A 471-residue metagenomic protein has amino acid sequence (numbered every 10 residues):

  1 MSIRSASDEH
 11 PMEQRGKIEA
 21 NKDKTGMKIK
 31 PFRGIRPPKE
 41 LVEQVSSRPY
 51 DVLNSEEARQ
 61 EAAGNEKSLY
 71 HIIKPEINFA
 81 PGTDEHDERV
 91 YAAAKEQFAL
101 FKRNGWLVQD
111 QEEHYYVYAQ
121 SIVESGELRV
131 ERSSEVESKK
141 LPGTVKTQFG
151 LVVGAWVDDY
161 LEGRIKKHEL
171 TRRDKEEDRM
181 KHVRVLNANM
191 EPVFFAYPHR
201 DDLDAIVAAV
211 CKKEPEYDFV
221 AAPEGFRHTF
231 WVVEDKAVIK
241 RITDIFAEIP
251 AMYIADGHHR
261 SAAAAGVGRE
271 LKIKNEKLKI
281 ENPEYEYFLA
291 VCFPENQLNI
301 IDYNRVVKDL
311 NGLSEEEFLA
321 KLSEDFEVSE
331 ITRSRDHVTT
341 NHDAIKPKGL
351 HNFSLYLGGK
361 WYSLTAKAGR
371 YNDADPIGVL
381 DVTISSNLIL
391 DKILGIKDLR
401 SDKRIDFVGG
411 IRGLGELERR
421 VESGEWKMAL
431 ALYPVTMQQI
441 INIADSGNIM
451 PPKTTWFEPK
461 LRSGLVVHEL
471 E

Functional and structural regions predicted by a protein language model:
S2-S5, I18-E124, L141-E471: Surface-exposed, charge/polar-rich loops and edge strands
A6-R15, R132-E135, G143: Short Gly/Ser/Thr- and charged-rich N-terminal loops/segments that act as flexible capping/hinge elements
